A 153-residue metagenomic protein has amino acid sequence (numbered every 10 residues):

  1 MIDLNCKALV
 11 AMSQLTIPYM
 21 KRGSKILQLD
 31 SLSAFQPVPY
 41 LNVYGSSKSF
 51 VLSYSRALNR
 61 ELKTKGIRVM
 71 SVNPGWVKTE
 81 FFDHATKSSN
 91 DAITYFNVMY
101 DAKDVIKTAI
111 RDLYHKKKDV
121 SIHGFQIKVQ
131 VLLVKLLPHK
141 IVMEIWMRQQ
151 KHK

Functional and structural regions predicted by a protein language model:
M1-I2: A hydrophobic alpha-helix adjacent to the NAD(P)-binding/active-site core of NAD(P)-dependent oxidoreductases, strongly
S13, S47: Active-site helix of classical SDR
L15-S24: A short helix-coil junction within the Rossmann-fold of NAD(P)-dependent oxidoreductases
Y19, Q36, A57-R68: Active-site-adjacent segment of SDR/Rossmann-fold oxidoreductases
S31: Residue(s) in the substrate-gating loop at a strand-loop-helix junction that position the organic substrate next
V38-N42: Active-site loop immediately N-terminal to the catalytic Tyr-X3-Lys motif of short-chain dehydrogenase/reductase
T64-F125: SDR active-site lid
